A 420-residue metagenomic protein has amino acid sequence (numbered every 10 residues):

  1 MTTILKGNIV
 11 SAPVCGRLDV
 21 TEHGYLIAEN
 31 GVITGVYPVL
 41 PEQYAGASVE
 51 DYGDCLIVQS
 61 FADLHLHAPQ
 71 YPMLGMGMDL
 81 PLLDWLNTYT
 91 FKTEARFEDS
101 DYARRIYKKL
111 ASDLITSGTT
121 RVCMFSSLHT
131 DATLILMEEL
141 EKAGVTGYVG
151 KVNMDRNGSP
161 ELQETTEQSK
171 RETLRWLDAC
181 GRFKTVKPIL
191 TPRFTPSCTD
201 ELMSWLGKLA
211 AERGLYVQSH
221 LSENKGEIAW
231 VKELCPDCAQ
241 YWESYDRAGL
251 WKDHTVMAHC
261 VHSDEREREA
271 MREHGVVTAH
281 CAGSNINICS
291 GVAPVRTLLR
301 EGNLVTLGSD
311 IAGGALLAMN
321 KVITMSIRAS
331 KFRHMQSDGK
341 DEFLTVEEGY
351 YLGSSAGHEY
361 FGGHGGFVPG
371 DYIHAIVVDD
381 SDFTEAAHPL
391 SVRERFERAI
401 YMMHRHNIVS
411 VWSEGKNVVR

Functional and structural regions predicted by a protein language model:
M1-Y44, L56: N-terminal metal-binding scaffold of metallo-dependent hydrolase/deaminase domains
T2-K6, Q43-W85, K108, I115-T116: Replace "His-x-His-based motif
G7, L26, G31, D54 (+15 more regions): Divalent metal-coordination and catalytic microenvironments
V14, Y372-R420: C-terminal cap of metal-dependent C-N hydrolases
I27, I57, L74-V145, S169-R182: Alpha-helical scaffold segments that flank or form the walls of functional sites
L74-A103, K151, R156-T166, N224-K252 (+1 more regions): Active-site gating loops and adjacent loop-to-helix segments of metal-dependent hydrolytic enzymes
D131-C260: Metal-coordinating catalytic core of metallo-dependent amide/deamination hydrolases
R247-H254, R296-T384: His/Asp/Glu-enriched, well-ordered alpha-helical/loop segment that forms or immediately abuts the divalent-metal
